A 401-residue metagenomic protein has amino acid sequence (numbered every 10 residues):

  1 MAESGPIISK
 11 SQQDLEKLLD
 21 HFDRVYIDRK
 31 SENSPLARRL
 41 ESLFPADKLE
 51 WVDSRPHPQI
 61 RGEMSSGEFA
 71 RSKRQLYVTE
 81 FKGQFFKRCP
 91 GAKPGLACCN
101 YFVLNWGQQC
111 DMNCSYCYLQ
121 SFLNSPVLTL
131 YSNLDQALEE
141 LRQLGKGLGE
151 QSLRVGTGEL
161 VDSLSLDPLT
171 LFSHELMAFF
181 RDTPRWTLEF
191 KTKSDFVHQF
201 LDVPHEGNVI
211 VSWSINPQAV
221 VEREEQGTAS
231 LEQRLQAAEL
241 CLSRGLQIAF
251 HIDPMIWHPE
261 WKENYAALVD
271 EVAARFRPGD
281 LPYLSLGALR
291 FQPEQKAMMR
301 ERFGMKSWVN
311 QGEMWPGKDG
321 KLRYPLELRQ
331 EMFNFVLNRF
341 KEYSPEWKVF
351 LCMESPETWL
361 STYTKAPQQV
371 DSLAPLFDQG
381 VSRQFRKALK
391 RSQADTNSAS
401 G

Functional and structural regions predicted by a protein language model:
M1-R38, A273-G401: Auxiliary Fe-S-binding modules of radical SAM enzymes
R55-W106, Q120-S125, T129, R386 (+1 more regions): N-terminal [4Fe-4S]-dependent radical SAM core
Y77-L96, L119-S214, L240: Conserved Radical SAM active-site core
C110, C114-C117: Short cysteine clusters
L153-T157, L188-F190, V211-W213, I248-I252 (+2 more regions): Hydrophobic faces of well-ordered beta-strands that scaffold small-molecule active sites in alpha/beta enzyme cores
V161-L164, D195-H198, V209-T228, P254-P259 (+2 more regions): Conserved radical SAM core fold
E239-I252, P259: A conserved active-site cap/scaffold subdomain adjacent to cofactor or substrate pockets
E260-R275: Catalytic cores of alpha/beta
